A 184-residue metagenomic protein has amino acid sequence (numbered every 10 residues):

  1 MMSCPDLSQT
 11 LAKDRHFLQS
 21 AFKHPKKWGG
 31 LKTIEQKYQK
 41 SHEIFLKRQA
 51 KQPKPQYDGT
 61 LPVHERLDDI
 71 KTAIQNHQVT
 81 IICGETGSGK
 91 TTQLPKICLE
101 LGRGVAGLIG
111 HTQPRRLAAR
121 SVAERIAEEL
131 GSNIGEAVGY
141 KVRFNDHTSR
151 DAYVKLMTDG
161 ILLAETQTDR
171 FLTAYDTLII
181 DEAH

Functional and structural regions predicted by a protein language model:
S3-S8, K23-G30, S41-H184: Conserved P-loop NTPase motor core
C4-L18: Short amphipathic alpha-helical heptad-repeat segments
L31-E35: Glycine- and Gly-Pro-enriched alpha-helical subdomains that act as flexible, kink-prone "lid/hinge" or packing modules
